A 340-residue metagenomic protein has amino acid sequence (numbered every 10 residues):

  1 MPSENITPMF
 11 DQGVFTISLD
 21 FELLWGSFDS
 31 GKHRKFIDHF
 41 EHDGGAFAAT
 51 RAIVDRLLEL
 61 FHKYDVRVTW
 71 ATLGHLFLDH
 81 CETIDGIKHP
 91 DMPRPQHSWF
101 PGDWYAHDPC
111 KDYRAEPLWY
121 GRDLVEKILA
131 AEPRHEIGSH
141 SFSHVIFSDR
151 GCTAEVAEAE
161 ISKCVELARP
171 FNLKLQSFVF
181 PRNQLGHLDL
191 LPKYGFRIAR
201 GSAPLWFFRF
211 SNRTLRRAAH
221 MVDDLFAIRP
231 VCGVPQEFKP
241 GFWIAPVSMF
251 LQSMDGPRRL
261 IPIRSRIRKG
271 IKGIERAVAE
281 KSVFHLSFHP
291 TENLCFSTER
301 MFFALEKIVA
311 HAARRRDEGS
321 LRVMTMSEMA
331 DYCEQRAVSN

Functional and structural regions predicted by a protein language model:
M1-F242, R264-F288, L294-N340: Catalytic alpha-helical scaffold of carbohydrate-active enzymes acting on polysaccharides/glycoconjugates
F242-R259, H289-L294: Active-site clefts of carbohydrate-active enzymes
